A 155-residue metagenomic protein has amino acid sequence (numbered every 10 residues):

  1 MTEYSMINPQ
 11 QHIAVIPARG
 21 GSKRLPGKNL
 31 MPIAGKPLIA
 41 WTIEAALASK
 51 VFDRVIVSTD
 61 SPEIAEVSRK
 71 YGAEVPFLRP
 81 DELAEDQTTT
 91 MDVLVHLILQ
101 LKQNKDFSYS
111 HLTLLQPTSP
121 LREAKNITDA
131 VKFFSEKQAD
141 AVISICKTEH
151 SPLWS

Functional and structural regions predicted by a protein language model:
M1-I7: Short, basic, low-complexity termini and linkers enriched in Ser/Thr/Gly/Pro that act as targeting/leader peptides
N8-S58: N-terminal glycine-rich phosphate-binding loop and ensuing alpha1 helix
F52, F107-Y109, Q138-A139: Short, high-confidence coil segments that cap the C-terminus of an alpha-helix and link into the following beta-strand
P62-H111, R122: Short phosphate-binding loop-to-helix
T90, L97, L101, E123-H150: Conserved donor-nucleotide/metal-binding helix-loop-beta segment in metal-dependent transferases, i.e., the alpha-helix
T113-L115: Short aromatic-hydrophobic micro-motifs that form the base-stacking/packing surface for donor nucleotide recognition
P152-S155: Short, glycine-/small-residue-rich phosphate/pyrophosphate-handling segment
